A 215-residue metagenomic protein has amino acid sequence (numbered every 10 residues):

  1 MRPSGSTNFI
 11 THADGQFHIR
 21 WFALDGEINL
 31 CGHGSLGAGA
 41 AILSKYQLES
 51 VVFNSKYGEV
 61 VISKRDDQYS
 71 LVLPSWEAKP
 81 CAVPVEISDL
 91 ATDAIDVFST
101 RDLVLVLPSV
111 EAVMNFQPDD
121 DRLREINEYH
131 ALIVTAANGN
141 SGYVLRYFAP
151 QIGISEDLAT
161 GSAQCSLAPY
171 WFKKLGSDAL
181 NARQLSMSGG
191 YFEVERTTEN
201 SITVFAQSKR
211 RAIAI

Functional and structural regions predicted by a protein language model:
M1-L30, G34-I215: Active-site proximal loop and beta-alpha junction motif in alpha/beta enzyme cores
